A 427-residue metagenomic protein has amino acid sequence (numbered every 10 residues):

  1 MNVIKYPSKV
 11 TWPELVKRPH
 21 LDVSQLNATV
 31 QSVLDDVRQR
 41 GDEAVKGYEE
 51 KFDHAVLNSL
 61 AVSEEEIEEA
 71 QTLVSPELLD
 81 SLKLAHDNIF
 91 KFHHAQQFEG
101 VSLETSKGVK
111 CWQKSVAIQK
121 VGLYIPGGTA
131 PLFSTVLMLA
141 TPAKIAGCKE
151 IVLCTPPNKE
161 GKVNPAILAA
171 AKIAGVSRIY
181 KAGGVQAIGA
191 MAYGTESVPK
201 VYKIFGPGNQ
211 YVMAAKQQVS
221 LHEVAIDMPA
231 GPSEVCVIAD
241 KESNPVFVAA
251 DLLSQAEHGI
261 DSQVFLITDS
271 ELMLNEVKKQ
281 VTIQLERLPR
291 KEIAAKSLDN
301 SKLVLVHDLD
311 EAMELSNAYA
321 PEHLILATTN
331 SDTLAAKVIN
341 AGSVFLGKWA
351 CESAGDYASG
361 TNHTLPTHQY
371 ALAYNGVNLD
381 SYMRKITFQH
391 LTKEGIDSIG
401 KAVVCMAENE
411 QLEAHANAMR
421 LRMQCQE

Functional and structural regions predicted by a protein language model:
M1-Q119: N-terminal Rossmann-like NAD(P)+-binding subdomain of aldehyde/semialdehyde dehydrogenases
M1-S8, R178-G183, L303-D308: Short acidic-hydrophobic, aromatic-tinged amphipathic segments that line or gate anion-handling sites
F98-L103, A225, S262-I267, R287-S297 (+3 more regions): Flexible, glycine/charged-enriched surface loops at secondary-structure junctions
L103-A169: Conserved small-residue-rich beta-alpha loop and adjacent elements that most often cradle the phosphate/pyrophosphate
G175-Q263: Conserved NAD(P)+-binding/catalytic subdomain of aldehyde/semialdehyde dehydrogenases
H258, L266-A341: A glycine- and small/hydrophobic-rich beta-loop-beta segment that serves as a flexible "lid/hinge" or phosphate-binding
A318-E427: C-terminal core of ALDH-fold dehydrogenases
